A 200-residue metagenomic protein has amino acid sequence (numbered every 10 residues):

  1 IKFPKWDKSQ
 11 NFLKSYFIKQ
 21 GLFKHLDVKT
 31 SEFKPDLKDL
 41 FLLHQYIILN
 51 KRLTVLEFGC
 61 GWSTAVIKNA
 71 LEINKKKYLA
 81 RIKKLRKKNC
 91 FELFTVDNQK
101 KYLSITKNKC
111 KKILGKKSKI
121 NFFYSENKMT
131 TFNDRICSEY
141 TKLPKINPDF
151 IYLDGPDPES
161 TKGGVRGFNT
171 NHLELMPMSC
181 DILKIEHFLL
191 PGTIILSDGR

Functional and structural regions predicted by a protein language model:
P4-K51, C60, A65, N69: Class I SAM-dependent methyltransferase Rossmann-like catalytic core, especially the SAM/SAH-binding loop
R52, N147-D149, G192: Local beta-strand N-terminus motif with an aromatic residue
L56-F58: Conserved beta-strand/loop positions that form the S-adenosyl-L-methionine
K75, N89-F91, L190-T193: A short helix->loop->beta-strand "cap" motif at the edges of active sites that frequently abuts
Y78-L85, N89-N98: Conserved SAM-binding motif I beta-strand of class I
R86, P144-I146, I185-P191: Short, conserved loop/helix-junction motifs that constitute active-site signature segments in enzyme catalytic cores
Q99-N147: S-adenosyl-L-methionine
P156-R200: C-terminal substrate-binding/active-site "lid" region of AdoMet-derived donor-dependent transferases
